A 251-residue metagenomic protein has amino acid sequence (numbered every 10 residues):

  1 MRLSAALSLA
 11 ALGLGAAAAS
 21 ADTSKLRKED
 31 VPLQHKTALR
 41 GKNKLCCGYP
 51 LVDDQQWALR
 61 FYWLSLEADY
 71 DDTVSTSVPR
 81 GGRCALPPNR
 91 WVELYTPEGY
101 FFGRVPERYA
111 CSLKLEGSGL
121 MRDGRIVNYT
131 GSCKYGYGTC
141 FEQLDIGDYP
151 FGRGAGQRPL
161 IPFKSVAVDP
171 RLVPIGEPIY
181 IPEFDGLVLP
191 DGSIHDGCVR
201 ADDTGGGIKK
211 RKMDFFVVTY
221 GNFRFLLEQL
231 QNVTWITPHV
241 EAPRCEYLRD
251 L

Functional and structural regions predicted by a protein language model:
R2-L9: Sec-dependent signal peptide recognition, specifically the positively charged N-region followed immediately by
A10-S20: Hydrophobic h-region of N-terminal signal peptides that target proteins for export in Gram-negative bacteria
D22-L251: Solvent-exposed, well-ordered loop and adjacent helix/strand elements within mature globular domains that form
